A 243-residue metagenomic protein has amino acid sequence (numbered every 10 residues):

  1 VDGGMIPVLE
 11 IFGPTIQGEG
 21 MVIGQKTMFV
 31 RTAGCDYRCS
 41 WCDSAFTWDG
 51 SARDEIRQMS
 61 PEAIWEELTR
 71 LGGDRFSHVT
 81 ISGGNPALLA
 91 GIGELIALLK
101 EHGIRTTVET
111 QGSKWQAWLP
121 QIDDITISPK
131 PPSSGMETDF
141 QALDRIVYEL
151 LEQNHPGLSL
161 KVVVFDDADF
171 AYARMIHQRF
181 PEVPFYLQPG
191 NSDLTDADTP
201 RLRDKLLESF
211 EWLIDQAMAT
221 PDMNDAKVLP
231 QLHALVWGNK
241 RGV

Functional and structural regions predicted by a protein language model:
D2-G4, L9-F12, I16, K26 (+1 more regions): Conserved Radical SAM active-site core
I11, A33, A45, S128-K130 (+1 more regions): Generic beta-structure capping elements
I16-M21, R38, W237-N239: Short N-terminal binding/cap micro-motifs at the start of the first secondary-structure element
G18-V22, G34, M218-A219: Short secondary-structure boundary/capping segments within folded domains
I23-F29: An N-terminal domain-start capping segment
F29-T32, D36: Residues immediately within or flanking Cys/His clusters that coordinate Zn2+ in small zinc-binding modules
A33, G83, V164: Conserved residues at beta->alpha junctions
F76-S77, A87-V243: Conserved AdoMet/S-adenosylmethionine-binding subsite of the radical SAM
